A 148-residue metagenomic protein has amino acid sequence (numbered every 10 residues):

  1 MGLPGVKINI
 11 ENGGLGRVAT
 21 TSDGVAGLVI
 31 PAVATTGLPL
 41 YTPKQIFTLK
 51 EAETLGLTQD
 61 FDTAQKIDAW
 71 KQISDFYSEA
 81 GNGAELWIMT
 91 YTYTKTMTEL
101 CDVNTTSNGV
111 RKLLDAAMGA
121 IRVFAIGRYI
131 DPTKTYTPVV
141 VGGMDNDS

Functional and structural regions predicted by a protein language model:
M1-S148: Surface-exposed assembly/interface segments
